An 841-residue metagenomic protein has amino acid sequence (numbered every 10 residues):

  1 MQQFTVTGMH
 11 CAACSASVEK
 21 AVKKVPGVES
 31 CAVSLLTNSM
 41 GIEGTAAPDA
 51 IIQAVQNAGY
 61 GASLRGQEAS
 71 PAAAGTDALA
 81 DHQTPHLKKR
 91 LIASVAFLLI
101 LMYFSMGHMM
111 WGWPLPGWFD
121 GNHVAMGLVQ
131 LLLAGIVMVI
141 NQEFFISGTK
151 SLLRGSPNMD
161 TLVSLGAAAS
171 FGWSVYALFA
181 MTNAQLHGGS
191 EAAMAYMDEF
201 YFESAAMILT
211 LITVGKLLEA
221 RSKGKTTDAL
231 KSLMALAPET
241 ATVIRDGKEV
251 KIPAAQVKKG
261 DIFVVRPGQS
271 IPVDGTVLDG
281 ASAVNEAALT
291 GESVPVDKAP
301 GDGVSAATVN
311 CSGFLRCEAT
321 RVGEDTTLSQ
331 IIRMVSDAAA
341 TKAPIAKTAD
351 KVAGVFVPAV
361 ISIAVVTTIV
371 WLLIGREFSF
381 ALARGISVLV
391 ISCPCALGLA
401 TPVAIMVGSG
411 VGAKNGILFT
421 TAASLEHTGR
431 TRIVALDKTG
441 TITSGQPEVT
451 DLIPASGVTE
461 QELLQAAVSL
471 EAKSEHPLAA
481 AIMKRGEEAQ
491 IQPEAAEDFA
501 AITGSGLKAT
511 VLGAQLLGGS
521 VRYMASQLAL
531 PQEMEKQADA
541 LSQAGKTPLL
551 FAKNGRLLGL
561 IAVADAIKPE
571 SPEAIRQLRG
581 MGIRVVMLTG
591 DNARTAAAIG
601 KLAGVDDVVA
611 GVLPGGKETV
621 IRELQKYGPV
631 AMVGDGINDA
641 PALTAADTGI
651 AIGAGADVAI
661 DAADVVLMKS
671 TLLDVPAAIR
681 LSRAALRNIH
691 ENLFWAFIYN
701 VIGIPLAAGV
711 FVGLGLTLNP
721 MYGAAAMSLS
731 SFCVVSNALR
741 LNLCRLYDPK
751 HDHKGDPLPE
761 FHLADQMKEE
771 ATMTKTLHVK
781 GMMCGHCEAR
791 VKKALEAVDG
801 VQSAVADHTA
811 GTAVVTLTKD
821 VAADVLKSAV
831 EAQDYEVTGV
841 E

Functional and structural regions predicted by a protein language model:
M1-G127, K150, K223, S232 (+4 more regions): Flexible metal-binding regulatory segments at protein termini and peripheral loops
A16, E29, P267, T341 (+6 more regions): Conserved ATP-binding TGD loop and adjacent catalytic N/P-domain core of P-type ATPases
P26-E43, P48-D49, E199-F200, K231-D325 (+2 more regions): Conserved cytosolic catalytic loops of P-type ATPases
E29, H86-T240, K351, L718-P720: Transmembrane helix-loop-helix hairpins at the membrane interface
P71, M181-Q185, S190-A192, A206-P267 (+6 more regions): Juxtamembrane coupling segments of multi-pass membrane pumps/enzymes
K89, T308, G429-E475, S505-V586 (+2 more regions): ATP-driven catalytic headpiece of P-type ATPases
M110-V124, L153, G172, V411 (+9 more regions): Membrane-embedded alpha-helical bundles of multi-pass transporters
L289, T348, A383, A396-L470 (+5 more regions): Conserved catalytic phosphorylation-site environment of P-type ATPases
